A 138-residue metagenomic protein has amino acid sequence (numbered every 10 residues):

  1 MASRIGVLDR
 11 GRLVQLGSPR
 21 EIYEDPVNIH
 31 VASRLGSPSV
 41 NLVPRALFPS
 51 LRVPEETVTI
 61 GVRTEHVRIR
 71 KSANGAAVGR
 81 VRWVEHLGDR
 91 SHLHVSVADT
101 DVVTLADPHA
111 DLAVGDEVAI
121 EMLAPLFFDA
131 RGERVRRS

Functional and structural regions predicted by a protein language model:
M1-A2, R34: Hydrophobic Walker B segment
G17-R82, S91-A110: ATPase nucleotide-binding modules
I60, V118-I120: A generic structural signal for residues embedded in beta-strands
R68-R70, P125-V135: Short, Lys/Arg- and Gly-enriched loop/turn segments at beta-strand edges
